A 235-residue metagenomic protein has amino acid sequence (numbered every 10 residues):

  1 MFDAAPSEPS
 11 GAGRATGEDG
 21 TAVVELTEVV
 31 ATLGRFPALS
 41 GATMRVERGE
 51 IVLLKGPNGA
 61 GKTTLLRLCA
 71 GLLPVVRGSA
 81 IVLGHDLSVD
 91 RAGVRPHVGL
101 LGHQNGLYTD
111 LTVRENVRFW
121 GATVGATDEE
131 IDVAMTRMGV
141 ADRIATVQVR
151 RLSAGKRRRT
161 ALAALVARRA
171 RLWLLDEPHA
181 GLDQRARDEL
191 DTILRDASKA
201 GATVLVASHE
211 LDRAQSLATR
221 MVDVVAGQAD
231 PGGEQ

Functional and structural regions predicted by a protein language model:
K55-P57: The feature captures the beta-strand-to-loop junction immediately N-terminal to the Walker
A70: Helix-to-loop junction immediately C-terminal to a conserved catalytic motif
G78-V89, V94: Conserved ABC transporter NBD signature motif
R118, D128-I144: Conserved ABC ATPase "signature" region
L165-V166: ABC ATPase C-loop
W173-E177: Catalytic Walker B motif of ABC-type/P-loop ATPase nucleotide-binding domains
S208-H209: H-loop/switch region of ABC-family ATPase nucleotide-binding domains
